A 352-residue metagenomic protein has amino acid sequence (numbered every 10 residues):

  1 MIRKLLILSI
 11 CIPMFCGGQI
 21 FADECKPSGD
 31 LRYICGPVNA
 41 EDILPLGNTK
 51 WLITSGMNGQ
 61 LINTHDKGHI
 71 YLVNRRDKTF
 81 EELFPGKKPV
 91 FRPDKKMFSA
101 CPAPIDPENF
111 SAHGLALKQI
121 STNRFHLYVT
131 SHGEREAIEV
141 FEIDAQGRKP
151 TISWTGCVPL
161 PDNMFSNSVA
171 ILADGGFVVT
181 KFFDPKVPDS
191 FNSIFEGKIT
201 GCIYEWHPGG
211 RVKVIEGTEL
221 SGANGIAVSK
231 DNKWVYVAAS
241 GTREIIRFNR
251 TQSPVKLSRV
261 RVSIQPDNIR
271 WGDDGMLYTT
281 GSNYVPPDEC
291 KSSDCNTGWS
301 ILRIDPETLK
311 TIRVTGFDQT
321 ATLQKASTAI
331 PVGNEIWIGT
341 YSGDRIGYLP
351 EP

Functional and structural regions predicted by a protein language model:
D23-N39, I152, I312-F317: A short helix->beta-strand "capping" segment at the edge of beta-propeller domains
P37-N48, H65, P89-Q119, W154 (+6 more regions): Beta-rich, blade/repeat-based domains predominating in secreted/periplasmic proteins but also intracellular
I53-F91: Beta-propeller domains
T54-G68, V129-T130, V179-K198, T279-T297: Short, conserved, GDST-rich strand-edge loop motifs in beta-rich repeat architectures
K67-R76, A137-A145, G197-H207, N296-E307: Beta-propeller blade signature
E142-P150, N249-Q252, P306-T308, P350-P352: Short loop/turn segments immediately following beta-strands, especially the blade-tip and inter-blade linker loops
S263-G316: Loop/turn-rich, solvent-exposed surfaces of beta-rich toroidal or solenoidal domains
K325-P352: Blade-level signature of beta-propeller repeat domains, shared across WD40, Kelch, NHL, RCC1 and BNR/Asp-box propellers
